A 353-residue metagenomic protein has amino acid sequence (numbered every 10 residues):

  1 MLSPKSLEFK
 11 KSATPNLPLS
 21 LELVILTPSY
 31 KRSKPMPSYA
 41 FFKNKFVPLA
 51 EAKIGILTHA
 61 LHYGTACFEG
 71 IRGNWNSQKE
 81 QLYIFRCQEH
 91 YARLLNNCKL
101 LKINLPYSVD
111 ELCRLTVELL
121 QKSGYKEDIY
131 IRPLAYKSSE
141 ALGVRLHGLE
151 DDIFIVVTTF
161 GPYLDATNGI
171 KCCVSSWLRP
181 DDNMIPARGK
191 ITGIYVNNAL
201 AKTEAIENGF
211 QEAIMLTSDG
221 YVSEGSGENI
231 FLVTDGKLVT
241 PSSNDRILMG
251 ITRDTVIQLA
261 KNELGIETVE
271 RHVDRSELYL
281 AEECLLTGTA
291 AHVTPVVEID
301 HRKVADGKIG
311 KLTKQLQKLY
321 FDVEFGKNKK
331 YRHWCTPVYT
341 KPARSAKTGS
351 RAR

Functional and structural regions predicted by a protein language model:
E8, T14-P15, S20-R32: Short, positively charged and aromatic/hydrophobic N-terminal segments
P28-E118, A141-R353: Helix-start/capping segments and mature chain N-termini
D128-A135: ATP-grasp fold ATP-binding core
S138: Active-site loop/lid in soluble adenylation, ligation, and acyl-transfer enzymes
